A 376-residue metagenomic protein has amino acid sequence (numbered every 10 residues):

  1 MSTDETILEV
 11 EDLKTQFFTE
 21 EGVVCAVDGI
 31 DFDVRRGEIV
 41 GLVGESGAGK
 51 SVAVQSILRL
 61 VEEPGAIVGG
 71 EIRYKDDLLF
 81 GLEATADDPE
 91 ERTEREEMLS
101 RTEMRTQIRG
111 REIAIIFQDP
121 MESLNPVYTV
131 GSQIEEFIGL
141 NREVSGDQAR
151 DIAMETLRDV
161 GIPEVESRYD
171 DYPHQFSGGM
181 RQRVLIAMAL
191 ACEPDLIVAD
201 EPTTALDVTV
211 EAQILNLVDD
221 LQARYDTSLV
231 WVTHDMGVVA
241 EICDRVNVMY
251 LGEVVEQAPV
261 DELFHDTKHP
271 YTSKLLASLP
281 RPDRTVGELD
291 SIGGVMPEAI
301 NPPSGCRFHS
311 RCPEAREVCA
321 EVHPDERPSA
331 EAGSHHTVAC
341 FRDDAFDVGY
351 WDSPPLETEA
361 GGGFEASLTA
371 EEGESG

Functional and structural regions predicted by a protein language model:
V40-S46: The feature captures the beta-strand-to-loop junction immediately N-terminal to the Walker
I67-L82, P89-E96: Conserved ABC transporter NBD signature motif
L78, D147-S167, L276: Conserved ABC ATPase "signature" region
V184, L190-A191: ABC ATPase C-loop
I197-D200: Catalytic Walker B motif of ABC-type/P-loop ATPase nucleotide-binding domains
P202, L206, V210-G287: P-loop NTP-binding/switch modules centered on Walker-like glycine-rich loops
V260-S375: Charged, flexible cofactor/metal-binding loops and thiol motifs
